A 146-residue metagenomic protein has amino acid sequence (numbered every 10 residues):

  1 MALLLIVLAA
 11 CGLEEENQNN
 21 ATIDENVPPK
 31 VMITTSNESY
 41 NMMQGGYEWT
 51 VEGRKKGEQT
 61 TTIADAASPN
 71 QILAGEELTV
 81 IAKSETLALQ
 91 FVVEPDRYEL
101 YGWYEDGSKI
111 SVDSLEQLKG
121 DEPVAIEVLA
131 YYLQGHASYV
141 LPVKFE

Functional and structural regions predicted by a protein language model:
M1-L4: Sec-dependent signal peptide recognition, specifically the positively charged N-region followed immediately by
V7-A10: C-terminal motif of bacterial Sec signal peptides marking the signal peptidase cleavage site
G12-K56: N-terminal export/targeting and maturation segments
M42-D106: Mature extracytoplasmic domains of secretory-pathway proteins
D106-V112: Aromatic sugar-binding surface patches on proteins that engage polysaccharides or sugar-phosphate polymers
L115-A125, L133: Surface-exposed, short loops/turns at beta-strand junctions within beta-sandwich domains
G135-E146: Edge beta-strands of extracellular beta-sandwich domains
